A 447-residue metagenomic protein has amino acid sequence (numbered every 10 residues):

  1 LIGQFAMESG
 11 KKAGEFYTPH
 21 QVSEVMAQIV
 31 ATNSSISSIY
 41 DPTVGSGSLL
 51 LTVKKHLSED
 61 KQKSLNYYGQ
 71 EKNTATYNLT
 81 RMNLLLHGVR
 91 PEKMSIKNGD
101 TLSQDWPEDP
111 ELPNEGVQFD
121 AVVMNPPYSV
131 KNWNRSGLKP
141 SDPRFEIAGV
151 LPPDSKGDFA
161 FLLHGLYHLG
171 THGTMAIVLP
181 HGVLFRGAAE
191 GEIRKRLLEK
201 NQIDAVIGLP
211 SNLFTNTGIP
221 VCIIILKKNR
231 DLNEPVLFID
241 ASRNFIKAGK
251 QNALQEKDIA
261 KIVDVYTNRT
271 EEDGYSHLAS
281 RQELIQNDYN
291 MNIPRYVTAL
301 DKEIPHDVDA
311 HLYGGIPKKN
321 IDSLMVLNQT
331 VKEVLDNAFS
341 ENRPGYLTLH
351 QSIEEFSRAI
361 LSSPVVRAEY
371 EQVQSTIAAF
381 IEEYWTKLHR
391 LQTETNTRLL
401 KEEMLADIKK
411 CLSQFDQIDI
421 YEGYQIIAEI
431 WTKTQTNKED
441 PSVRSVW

Functional and structural regions predicted by a protein language model:
L1-A6: Long recognition/docking surfaces used for binding and targeting
M7-K11: Conserved adenine-nucleotide phosphate-binding loops and their immediately adjacent elements
K12-M124, S129-S136, R144-G149, F159-A160 (+2 more regions): Conserved S-adenosyl-L-methionine
Q104, P110-W447: A conserved structural/catalytic subdomain of Rossmann-like adenosyl-cofactor enzymes
